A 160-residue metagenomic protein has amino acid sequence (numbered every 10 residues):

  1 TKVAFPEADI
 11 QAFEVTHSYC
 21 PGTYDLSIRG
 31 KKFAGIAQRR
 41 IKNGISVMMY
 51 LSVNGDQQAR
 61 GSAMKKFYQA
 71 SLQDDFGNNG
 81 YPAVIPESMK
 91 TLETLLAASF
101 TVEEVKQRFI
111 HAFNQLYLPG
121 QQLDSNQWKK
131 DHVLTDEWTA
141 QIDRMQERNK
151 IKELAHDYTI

Functional and structural regions predicted by a protein language model:
K2-A8, N43-T159: Long, positively charged amphipathic alpha-helical accessory segments at protein N-termini or as interdomain linkers
Q11-K32, H132: Beta-rich nucleic-acid/ligand-interaction surfaces
F13, H17-Y19, R40, G44 (+1 more regions): Short capping loops/turns at secondary-structure boundaries
T16, K32, A37-R39, G55-Q57: A broadly conserved detector of short glycine/acidic/proline-rich loop/turn motifs that flank catalytic sites and bind
G22-I36, K42-Y50: Conserved active-site beta-strand-loop modules that form the wall/rim of enzyme catalytic pockets and either contain
